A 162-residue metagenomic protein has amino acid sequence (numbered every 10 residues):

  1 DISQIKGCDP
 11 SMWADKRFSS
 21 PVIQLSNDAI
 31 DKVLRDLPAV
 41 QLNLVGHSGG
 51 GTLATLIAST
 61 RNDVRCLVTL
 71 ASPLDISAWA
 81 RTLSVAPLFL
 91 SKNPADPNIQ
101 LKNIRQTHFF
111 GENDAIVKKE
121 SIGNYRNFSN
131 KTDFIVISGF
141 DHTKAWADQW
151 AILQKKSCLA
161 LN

Functional and structural regions predicted by a protein language model:
D1-G7: Conserved alpha/beta-hydrolase
C8-D36: Alpha/beta-hydrolase active-site loop
K32-A86: Primarily recognizes the serine-hydrolase "nucleophile elbow" in alpha/beta-hydrolase and SGNH/GDSL folds
S59-T60, G123-N127, I152: Short, solvent-exposed amphipathic alpha-helical segments in soluble enzyme and RNA/protein-processing domains
S72-H142: The feature captures the conserved acid-bearing segment of alpha/beta-hydrolase catalytic domains
F140-W150: Catalytic histidine-centered segment of alpha/beta-hydrolase-like enzymes
I152-L161: C-terminal alpha-helix
